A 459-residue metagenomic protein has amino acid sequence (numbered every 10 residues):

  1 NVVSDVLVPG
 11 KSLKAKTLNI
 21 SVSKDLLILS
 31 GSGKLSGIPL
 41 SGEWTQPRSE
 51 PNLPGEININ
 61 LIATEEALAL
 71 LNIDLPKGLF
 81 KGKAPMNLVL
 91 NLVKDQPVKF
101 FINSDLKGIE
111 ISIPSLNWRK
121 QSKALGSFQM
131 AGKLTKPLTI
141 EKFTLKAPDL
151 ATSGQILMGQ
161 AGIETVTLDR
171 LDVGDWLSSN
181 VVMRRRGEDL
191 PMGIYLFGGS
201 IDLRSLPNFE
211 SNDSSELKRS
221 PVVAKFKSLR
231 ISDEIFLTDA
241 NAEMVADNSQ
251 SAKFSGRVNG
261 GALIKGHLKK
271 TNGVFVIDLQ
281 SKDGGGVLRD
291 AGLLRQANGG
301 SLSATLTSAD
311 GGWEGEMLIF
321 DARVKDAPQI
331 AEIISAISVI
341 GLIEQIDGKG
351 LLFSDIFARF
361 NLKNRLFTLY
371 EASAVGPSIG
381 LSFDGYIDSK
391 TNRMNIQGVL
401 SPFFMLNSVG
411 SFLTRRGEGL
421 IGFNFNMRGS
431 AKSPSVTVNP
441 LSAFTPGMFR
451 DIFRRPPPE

Functional and structural regions predicted by a protein language model:
N1-S49, G55-I57, P85-Q160, T167 (+4 more regions): Solvent-exposed beta-strand/coil patches in large extracellular/periplasmic or lumenal scaffold regions
L71-N72, P76, V399-V438: Surface-exposed, gly/pro-biased binding rims or lids
L75-L79, L293-L294: Short, solvent-exposed beta-strand/turn "edge" segments of beta-rich domains on protein surfaces
V166-V181: N-terminal accessory interaction module
V181-G199, T307-A309: Flexible beta-edge/linker motif
G193-D213: Short, structured interface segments
